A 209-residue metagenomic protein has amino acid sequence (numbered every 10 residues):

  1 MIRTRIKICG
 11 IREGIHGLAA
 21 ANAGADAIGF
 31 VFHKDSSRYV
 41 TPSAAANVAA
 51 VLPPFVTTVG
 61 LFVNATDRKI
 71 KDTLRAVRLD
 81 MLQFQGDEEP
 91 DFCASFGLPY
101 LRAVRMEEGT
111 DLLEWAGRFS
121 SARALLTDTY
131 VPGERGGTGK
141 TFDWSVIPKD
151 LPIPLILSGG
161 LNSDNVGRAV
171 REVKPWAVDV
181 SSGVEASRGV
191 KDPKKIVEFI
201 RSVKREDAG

Functional and structural regions predicted by a protein language model:
M1-G209: Conserved N-terminal beta1-alpha1 strand-loop-helix module at the mouth
